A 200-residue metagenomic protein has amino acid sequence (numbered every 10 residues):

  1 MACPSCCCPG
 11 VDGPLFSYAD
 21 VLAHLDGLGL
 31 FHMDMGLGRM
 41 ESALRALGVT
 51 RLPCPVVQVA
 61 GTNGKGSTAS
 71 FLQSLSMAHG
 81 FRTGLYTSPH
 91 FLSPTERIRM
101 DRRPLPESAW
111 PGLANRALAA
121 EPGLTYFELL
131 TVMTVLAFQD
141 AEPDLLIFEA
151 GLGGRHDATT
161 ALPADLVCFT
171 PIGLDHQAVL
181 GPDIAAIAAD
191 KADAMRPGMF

Functional and structural regions predicted by a protein language model:
M1-A2, T134, L146, F200: Short intrinsically disordered, low-complexity coil segments enriched in acidic
A2-G61, T68, S74-H79, Y86: Short functional linear segments
F31, L37-L52, A78-L162, L174 (+2 more regions): ATP-dependent carboxylate-amine ligase catalytic core
Q58, R97, F200: Short aromatic/hydrophobic contact patches that present stacked aromatics for nucleic-acid/ligand binding
N63, G173-L174: Short histidine/acidic/glycine/proline-rich micro-motifs that form metal- and phosphate-coordinating active-site loops
N63-K65, H90-F91: Short active-site-proximal "capping" loops at secondary-structure junctions
D165-L166, A178-F200: Internal gly/pro-rich beta-alpha loop/helix module that stabilizes soluble enzyme cofactors or their anionic handles
